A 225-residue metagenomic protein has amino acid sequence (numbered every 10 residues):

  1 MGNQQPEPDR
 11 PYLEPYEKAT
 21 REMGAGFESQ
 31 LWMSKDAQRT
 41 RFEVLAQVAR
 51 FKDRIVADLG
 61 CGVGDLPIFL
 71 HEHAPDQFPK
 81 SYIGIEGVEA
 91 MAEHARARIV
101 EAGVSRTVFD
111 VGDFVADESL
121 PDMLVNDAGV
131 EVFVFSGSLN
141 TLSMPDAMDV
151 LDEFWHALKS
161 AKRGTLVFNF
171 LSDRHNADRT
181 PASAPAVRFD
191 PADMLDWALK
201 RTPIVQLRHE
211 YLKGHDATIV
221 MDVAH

Functional and structural regions predicted by a protein language model:
M1-V48, D53-R54, G62-P121, P145 (+3 more regions): Class I (Rossmann-like) S-adenosyl-L-methionine-dependent methyltransferase catalytic domain, capturing the SAM-binding
R54-V56, V130-F133: Generic beta-sheet signal
L59: Conserved beta-strand/loop positions that form the S-adenosyl-L-methionine
L120-V132: A short acidic, Gly/Pro-enriched loop at the edge of an enzyme's catalytic core that lines a small-molecule cofactor
E131-P145: A short SAM/SAH-binding and catalytic strip from SAM-dependent methyltransferases
T141, E153-H156: Short basic/hydrophobic patches in alpha-helices and adjacent helix-turn junctions that form amphipathic surface motifs
S143, L158-K162: Helix-to-beta-strand junctions that scaffold the AdoMet/dcAdoMet cofactor pocket in Class I SAM-dependent enzymes
